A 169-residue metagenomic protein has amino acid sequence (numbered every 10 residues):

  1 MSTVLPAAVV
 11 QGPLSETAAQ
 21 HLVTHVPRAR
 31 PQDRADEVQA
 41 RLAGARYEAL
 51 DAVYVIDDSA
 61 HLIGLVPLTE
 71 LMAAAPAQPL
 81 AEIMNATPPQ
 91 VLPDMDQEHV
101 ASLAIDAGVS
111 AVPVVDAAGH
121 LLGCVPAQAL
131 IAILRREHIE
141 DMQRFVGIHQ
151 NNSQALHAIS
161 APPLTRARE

Functional and structural regions predicted by a protein language model:
M1-E169: Cytosolic regulatory modules rich in charged/polar residues
